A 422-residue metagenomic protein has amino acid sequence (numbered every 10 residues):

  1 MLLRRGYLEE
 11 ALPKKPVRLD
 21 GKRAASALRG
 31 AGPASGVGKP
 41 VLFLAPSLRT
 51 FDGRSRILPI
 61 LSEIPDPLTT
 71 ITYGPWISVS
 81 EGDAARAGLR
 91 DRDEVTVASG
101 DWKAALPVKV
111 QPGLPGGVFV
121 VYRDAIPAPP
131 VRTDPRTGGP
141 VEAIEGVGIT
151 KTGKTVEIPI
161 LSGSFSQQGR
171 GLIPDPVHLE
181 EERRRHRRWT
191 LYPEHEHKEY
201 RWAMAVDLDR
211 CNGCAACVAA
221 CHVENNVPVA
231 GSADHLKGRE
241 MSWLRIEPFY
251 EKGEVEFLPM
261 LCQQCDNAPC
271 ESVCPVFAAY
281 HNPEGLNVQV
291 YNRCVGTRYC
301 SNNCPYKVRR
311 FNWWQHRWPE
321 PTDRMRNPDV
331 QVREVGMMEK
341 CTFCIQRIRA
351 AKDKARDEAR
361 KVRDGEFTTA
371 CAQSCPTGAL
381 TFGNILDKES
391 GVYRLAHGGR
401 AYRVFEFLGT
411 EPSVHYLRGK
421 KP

Functional and structural regions predicted by a protein language model:
M1-S242: A cross-kingdom feature strongest in bacterial/archaeal respiratory oxidoreductases
T133-P422: Non-ligating segments of multi-cofactor redox enzymes
